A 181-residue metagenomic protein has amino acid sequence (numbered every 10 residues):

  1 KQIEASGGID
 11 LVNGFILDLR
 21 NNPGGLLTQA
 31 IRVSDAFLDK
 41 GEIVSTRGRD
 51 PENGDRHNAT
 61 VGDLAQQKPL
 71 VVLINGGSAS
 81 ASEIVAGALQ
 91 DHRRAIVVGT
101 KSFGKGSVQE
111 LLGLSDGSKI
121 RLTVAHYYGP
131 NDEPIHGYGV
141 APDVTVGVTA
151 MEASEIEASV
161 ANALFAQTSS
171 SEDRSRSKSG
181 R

Functional and structural regions predicted by a protein language model:
K1-S115: Cleft-lining beta-strand/loop regions that shape enzyme active-site pockets
I74, V124, V148: Pocket-edge structural micro-motifs
D116-A125: Short acidic, Pro/Gly- and aromatic-enriched capping/linker segments at domain boundaries
K119, N131-R181: Conserved functional hotspot residues or short segments at active or partner-binding sites across diverse domains
